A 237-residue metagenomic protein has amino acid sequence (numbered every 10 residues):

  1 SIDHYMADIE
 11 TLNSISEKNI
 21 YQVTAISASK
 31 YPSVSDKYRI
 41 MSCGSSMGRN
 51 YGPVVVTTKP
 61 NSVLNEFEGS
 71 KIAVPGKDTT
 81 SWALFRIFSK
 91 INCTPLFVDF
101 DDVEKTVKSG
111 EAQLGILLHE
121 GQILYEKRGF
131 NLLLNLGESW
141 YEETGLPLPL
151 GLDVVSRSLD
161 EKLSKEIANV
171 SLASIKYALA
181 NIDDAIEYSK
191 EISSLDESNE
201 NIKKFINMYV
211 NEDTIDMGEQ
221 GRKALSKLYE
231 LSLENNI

Functional and structural regions predicted by a protein language model:
S1, P53-Q113, E120, K223-K227: Bilobed "Venus flytrap"/periplasmic-binding protein-like clamshell domains and structurally analogous long
S1-T11: A short beta-strand-loop structural module common to alpha/beta enzyme folds
D8-E10, S16-P32, D99-F100, L117-I123: Beta->alpha turn/N-cap motifs
K37-S45, K71: A structural signal for short loop-to-beta-strand junctions that line the ligand-binding cleft of periplasmic/secreted
S42-V63, Y141-S158: Hydrophobic/proline-rich hinge and linker segments of small-molecule sensing/allosteric domains, predominantly
D99-K190: Pocket-lining segment of extracytoplasmic ligand-binding domains
D160-L231: Secondary-structure end/capping motifs
L231-I237: Conserved C-terminal helix/tail region of periplasmic/extracytoplasmic solute-binding proteins
